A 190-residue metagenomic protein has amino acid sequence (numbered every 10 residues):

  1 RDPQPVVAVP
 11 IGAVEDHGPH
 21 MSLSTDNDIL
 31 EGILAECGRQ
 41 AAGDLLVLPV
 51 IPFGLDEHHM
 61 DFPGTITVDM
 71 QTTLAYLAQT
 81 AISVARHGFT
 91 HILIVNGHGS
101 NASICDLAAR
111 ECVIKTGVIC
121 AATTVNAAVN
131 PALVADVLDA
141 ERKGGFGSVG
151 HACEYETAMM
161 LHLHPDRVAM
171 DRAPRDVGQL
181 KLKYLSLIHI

Functional and structural regions predicted by a protein language model:
R1-G18: Active-site and ligand/interface coordination hotspots across diverse enzymes and nucleic-acid-associated assemblies
V7, F53-C153: Active-site histidine-anchored catalytic micro-motif
V9-G12, L48-V50, V95-N96, L161-H164: Short beta-strand segments
D26-G38: Short catalytic helix/loop segments, enriched in acidic residues and glycine and frequently bearing histidine
C37-I51: Active-site machinery of serine-nucleophile hydrolases
H151-P174: A conserved mid-domain beta-alpha-beta active-site/ligand-binding segment of alpha/beta enzyme cores
I188-I190: Conserved small/polar residues in nucleotide/adenosyl-binding loops
